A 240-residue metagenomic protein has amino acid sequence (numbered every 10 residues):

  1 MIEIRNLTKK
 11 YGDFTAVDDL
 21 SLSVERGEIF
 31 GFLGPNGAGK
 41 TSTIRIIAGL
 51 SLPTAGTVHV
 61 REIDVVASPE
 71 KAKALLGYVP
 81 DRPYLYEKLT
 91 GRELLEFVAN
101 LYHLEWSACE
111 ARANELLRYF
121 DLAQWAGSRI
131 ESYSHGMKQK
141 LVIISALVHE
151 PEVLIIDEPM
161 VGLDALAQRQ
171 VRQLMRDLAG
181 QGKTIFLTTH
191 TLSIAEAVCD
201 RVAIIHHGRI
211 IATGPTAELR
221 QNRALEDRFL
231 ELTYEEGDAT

Functional and structural regions predicted by a protein language model:
G56-A67, K71-A72: Conserved ABC transporter NBD signature motif
E96, N100, A108-W125: Conserved ABC ATPase "signature" region
V148-E152: A short, proline-enriched helix->beta-strand linker immediately N-terminal to the Walker B motif in ABC-type P-loop
L154-E158: Catalytic Walker B motif of ABC-type/P-loop ATPase nucleotide-binding domains
Q168-Q181: Helical segment within the ABC ATPase nucleotide-binding domain
A195-A197: A short, surface-exposed alpha-helical micro-motif characterized by mixed small hydrophobic and charged/polar residues
T213-G214: ABC ATPase "signature
